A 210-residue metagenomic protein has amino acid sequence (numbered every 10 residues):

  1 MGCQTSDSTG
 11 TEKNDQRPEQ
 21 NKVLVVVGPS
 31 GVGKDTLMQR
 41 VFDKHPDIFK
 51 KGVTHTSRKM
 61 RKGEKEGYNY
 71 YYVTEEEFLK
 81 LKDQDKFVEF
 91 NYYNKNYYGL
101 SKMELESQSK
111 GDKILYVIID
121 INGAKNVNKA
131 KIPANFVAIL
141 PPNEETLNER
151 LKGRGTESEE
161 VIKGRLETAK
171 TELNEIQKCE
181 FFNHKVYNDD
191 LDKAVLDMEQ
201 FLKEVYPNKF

Functional and structural regions predicted by a protein language model:
V23-V25: Short hydrophobic/aromatic beta-strand immediately N-terminal to the Walker A/P-loop
V27-P29: P-loop (Walker A) phosphate-binding loop of NTP-binding proteins
K34: Conserved lysine of the Walker
L37-M38: Post-Walker A alpha-helix
D43-K51: Post-Walker A helix-loop "phosphate-sensing" segment adjacent to the P-loop in P-loop NTPases
T54-L115: ATP-dependent small-molecule kinase phosphotransfer cores that center on conserved nucleotide phosphate-binding segments
L115-D120, K129-G153: Conserved phosphate-donor/acceptor-positioning beta-strand/loop module used by diverse small-molecule
T156-F201: Small-molecule kinase domains that catalyze NTP-dependent phosphoryl transfer to phosphate-bearing small molecules
